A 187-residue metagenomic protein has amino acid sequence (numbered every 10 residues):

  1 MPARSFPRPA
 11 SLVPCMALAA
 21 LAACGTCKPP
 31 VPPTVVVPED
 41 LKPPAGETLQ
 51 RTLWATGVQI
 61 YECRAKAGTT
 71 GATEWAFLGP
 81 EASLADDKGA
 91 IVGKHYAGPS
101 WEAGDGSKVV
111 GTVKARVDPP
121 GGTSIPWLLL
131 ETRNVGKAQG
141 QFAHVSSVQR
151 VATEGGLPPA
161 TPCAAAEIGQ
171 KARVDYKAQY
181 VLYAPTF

Functional and structural regions predicted by a protein language model:
P2-P14: Bacterial N-terminal signal peptides that target proteins for export
A20-T26: C-terminal motif of bacterial Sec signal peptides marking the signal peptidase cleavage site
P30-E62, A67-F187: Primary mode marks residue(s) on the alpha4-beta5-alpha5 output face of response regulator receiver
